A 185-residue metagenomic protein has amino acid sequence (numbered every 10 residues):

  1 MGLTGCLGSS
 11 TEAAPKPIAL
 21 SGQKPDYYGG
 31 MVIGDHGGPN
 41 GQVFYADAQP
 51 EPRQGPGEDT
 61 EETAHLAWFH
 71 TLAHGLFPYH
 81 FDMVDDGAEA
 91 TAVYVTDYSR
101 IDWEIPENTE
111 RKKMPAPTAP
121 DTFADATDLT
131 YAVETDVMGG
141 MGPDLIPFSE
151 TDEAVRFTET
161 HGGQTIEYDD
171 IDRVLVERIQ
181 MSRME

Functional and structural regions predicted by a protein language model:
M1-T63, L76-D86, K113, S149-H161 (+2 more regions): Terminal disorder- and signal-encoded targeting elements
M31, Y98, E134-D136: Fold-independent oxyanion-binding glycine-rich loops and adjacent beta-strand/coil segments at enzyme active sites
F44, Y94-T96, V133: Residues in well-ordered beta-strands of folded domains
E62-A67, G142-L145: Short active-site oxyanion
A64-R111, P117: Mid-length scaffold segments of soluble, non-membrane domains
W103-P106, K113-L129, R183-E185: A broadly tuned preference for mixed-charge, low-complexity surface segments
P120-Y168: A short, solvent-exposed beta-edge/loop patch
